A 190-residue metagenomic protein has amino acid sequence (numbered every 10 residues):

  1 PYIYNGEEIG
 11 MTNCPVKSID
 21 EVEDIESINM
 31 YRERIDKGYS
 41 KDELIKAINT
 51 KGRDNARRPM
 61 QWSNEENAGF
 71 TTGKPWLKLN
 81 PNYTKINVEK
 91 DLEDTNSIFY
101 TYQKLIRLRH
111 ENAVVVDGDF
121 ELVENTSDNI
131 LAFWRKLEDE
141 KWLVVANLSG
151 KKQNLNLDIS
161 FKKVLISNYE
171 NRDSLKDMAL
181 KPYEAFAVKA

Functional and structural regions predicted by a protein language model:
P1-W142, L148-Q153: Loop/helix patches that line or flank the sugar-binding groove of alpha-linked glycan CAZymes
L137-E138, N168-E170, K189-A190: Short, flexible beta-strand-to-coil junctions
E140-K141, N171-L175: Short, surface-exposed beta-strand/loop "edge" segments at domain boundaries and coil↔beta transitions
K152-E170: Beta-strand-rich binding/interaction modules
L175-A190: C-terminal beta-strand-rich structural cap/linker in extracellular carbohydrate-active enzymes
